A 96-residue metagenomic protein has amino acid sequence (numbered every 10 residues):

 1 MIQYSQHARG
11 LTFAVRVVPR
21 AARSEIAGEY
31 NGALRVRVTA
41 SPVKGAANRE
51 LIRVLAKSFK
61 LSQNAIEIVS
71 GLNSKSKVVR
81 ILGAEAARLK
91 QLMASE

Functional and structural regions predicted by a protein language model:
M1-R53, S58-Q63, E67-L72, K77-E96: Contiguous, often N-terminal, cationic amphipathic patches that form binding interfaces
